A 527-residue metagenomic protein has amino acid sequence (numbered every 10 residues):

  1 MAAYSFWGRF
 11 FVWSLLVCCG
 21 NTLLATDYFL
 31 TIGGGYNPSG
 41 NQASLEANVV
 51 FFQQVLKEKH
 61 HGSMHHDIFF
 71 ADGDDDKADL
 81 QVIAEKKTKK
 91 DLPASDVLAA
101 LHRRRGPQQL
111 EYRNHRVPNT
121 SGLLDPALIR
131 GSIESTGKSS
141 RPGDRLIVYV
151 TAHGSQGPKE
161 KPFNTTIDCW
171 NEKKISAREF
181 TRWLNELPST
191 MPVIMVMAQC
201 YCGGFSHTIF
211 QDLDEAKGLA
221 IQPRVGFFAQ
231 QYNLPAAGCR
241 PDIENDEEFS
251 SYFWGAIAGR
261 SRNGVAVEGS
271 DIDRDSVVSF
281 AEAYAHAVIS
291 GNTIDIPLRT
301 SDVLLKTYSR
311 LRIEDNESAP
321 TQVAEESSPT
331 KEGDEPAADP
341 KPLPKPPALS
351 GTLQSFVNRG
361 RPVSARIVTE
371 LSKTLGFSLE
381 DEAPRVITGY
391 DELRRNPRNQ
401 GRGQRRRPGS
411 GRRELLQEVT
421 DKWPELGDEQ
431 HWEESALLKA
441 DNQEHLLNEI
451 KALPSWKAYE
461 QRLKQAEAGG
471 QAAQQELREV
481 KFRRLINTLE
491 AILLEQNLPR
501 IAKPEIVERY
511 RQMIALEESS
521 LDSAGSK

Functional and structural regions predicted by a protein language model:
M1-F11: Bacterial N-terminal signal peptides that target proteins for export
R9-N21: Bacterial N-terminal signal peptides
T22-G143, P344-K527: Boundary/activation segment at the start of structured domains
Y28-G33, H65-F70, I147-V150, V193-M197 (+1 more regions): Structural recognition of the beta-strand scaffold that forms the well-ordered cores of secreted hydrolase catalytic
G34-A43, N114-L123, E134-T136, T165-N171 (+3 more regions): Second-shell loop/turn segments in exported
G35-S39, D72-D76, A152-P158, K173-K174 (+4 more regions): Solvent-exposed loop/turn segments at secondary-structure junctions within structured extracellular/periplasmic domains
V50, I194-K306: Active-site-proximal C-terminal subdomain of hydrolase catalytic domains
E111-L124, S139-R141, H153-L187, L477: A short, glycine/acidic-enriched catalytic loop
